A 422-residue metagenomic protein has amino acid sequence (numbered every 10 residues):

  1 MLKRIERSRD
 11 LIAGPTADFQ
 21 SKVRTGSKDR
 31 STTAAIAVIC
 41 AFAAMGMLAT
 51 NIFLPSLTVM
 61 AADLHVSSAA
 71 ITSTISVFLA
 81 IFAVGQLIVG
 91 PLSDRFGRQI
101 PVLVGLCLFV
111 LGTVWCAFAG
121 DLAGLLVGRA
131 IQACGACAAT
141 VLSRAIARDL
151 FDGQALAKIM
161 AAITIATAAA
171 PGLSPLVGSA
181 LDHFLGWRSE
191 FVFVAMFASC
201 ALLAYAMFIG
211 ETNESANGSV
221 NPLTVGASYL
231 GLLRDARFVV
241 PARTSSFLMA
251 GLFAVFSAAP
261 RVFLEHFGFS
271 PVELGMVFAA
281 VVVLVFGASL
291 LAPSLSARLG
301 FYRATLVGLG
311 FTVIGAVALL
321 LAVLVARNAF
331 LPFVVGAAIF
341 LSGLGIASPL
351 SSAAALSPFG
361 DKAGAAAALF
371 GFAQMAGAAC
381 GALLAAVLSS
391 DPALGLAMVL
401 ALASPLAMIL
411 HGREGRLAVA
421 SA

Functional and structural regions predicted by a protein language model:
K22-K28, T212-A242: Juxtamembrane intracellular "pre-TM" segments in multi-pass secondary transporters
D63-H65, G97, F118-G124, G135 (+1 more regions): Helix-breaking motifs and short loop linkers at transmembrane-helix boundaries and internal kinks in secondary membrane
V84-A123: Conserved MFS/SLC helix-loop-helix module at the cytosolic interface between two early adjacent transmembrane helices
I100-W115, A195, A304-A318: Structural signature of the two symmetry-related core transmembrane helices
L108, G112-W115, A123-I131, L331-A337: Paired small-residue
G124, A161-M207: Helix-loop-helix hairpin linking two adjacent transmembrane segments in secondary transporters
G128-T167: Cytoplasmic helix-loop-helix junction between adjacent transmembrane helices in 12-TM secondary transporters
A354-S390, L400: A late C-terminal transmembrane helix in Major Facilitator Superfamily
